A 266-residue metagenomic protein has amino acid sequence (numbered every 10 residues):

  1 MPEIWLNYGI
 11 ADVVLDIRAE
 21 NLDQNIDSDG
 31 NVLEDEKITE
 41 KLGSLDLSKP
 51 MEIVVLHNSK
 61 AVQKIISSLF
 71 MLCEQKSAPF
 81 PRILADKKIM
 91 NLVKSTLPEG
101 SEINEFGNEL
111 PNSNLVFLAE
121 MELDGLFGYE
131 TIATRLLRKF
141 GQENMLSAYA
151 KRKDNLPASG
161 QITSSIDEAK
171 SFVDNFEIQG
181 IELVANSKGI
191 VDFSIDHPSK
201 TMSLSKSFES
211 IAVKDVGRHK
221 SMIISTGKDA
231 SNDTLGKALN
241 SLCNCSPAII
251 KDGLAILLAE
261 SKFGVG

Functional and structural regions predicted by a protein language model:
M1-N112, V116-F117, L123-G266: Metallocofactor- and cofactor-centric catalytic cores in central/energy metabolism, strongly enriched
